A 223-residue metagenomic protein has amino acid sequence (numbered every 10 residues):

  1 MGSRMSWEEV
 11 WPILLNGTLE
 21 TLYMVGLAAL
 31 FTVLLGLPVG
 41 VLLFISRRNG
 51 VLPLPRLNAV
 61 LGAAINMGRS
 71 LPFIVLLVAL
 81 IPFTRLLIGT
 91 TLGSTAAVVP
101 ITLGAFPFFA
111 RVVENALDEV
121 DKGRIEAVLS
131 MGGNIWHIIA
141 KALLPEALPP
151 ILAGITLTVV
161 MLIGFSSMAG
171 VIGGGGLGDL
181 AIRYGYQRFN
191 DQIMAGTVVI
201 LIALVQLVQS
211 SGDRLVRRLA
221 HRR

Functional and structural regions predicted by a protein language model:
M1-G17: Short, strongly hydrophobic alpha-helical membrane anchors
M1-S6, L52, V171-D179: Peri-membrane helix termini and adjoining interfacial loops of integral membrane proteins
L14, T18, L22, A64-M67 (+5 more regions): Hydrophobic alpha-helical elements at and bordering transmembrane segments of multi-pass membrane proteins
L15-D118, A153-V160, I200-V208: Membrane-water interface segments at the C-terminal ends of transmembrane alpha-helices in multi-pass inner-membrane
L42, S46-R48, S130, A195-R223: C-terminal transmembrane helix and the adjacent membrane-cytosol boundary/short C-terminal tail of inner/organellar
L117-A147, Q187: Short helix-to-coil transition segments within interhelical loops that connect adjacent transmembrane helices
I135-M168: Transmembrane alpha-helices
F165-A195, V199-I200, A220: Glycine-rich helix-loop "coupling/hinge" segments at transmembrane-helix boundaries in multipass transporters
